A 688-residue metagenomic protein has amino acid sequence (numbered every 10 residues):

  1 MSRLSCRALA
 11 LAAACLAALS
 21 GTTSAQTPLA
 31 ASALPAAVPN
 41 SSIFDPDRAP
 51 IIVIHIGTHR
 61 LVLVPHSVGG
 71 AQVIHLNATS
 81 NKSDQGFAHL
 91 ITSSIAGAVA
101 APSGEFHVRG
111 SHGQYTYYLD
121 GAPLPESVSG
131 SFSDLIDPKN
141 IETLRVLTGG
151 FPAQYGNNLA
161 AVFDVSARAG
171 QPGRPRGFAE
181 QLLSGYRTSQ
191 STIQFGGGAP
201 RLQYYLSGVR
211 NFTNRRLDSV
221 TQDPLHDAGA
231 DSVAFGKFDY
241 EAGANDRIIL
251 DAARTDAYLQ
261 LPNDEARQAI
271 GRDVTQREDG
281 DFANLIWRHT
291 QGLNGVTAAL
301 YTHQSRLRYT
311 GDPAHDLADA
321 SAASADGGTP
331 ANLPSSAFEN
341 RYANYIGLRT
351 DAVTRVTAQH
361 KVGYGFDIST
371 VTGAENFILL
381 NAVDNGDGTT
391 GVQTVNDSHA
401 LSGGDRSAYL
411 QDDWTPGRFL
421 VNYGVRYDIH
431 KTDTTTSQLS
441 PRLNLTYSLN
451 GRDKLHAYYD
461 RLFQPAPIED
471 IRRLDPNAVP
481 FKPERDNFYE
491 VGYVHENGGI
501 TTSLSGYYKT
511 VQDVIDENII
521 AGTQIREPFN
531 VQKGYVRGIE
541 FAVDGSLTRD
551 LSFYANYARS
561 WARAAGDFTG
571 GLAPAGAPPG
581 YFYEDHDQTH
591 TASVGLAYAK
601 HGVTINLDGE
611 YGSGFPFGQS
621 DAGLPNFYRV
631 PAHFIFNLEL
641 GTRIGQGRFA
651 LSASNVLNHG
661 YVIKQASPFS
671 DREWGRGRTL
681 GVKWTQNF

Functional and structural regions predicted by a protein language model:
T27-F44, P50-G113, Y118-P152, R168 (+4 more regions): Periplasmic N-terminal accessory/gating domains of Gram-negative outer-membrane beta-barrel systems
F132-D134, E142-F151, V162-G197, G208 (+2 more regions): Short strand-turn segments of transmembrane beta-barrel domains in outer membranes, especially the first one or two
L183-F212, Q222-L259, T275-G295, R355-D367: Transmembrane beta-barrel wall of Gram-negative outer-membrane proteins
N214-S219, L225-D227, N245-Q291, V296 (+3 more regions): Flexible loop and strand-edge segments within Gram-negative outer membrane beta-barrel domains
G295-G311, S448, H456, P483-S546 (+2 more regions): Membrane-embedded beta-barrel scaffold of Gram-negative outer-membrane proteins
A343, R355, Q359-K361, D367 (+3 more regions): Structural signature of Gram-negative outer-membrane beta-barrels, strongest in the C-terminal barrel of TonB-dependent
T415, F419-L420, Y508, N530-S620 (+1 more regions): Gram-negative outer-membrane beta-barrel transporters
Y611-S620, G641-F688: C-terminal beta-signal and adjacent terminal beta-strands/loops of Gram-negative outer-membrane beta-barrel proteins
